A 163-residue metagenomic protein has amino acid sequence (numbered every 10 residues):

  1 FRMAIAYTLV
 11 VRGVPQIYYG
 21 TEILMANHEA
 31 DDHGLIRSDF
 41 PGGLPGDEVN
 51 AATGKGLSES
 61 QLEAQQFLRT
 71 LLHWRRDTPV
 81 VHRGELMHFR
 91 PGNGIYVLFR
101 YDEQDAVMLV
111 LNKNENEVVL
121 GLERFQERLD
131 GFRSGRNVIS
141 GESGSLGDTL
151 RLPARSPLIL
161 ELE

Functional and structural regions predicted by a protein language model:
F1-L129, L152-P153: Loop/helix patches that line or flank the sugar-binding groove of alpha-linked glycan CAZymes
L35, R76, S134, G141 (+1 more regions): Residue-level signal for pocket-adjacent positions within structured domains
Y101-E103, S140, E163: Short, flexible beta-strand-to-coil junctions
F125-G141: Solvent-exposed beta-hairpin/edge-strand motifs
L146-E163: C-terminal beta-strand-rich structural cap/linker in extracellular carbohydrate-active enzymes
